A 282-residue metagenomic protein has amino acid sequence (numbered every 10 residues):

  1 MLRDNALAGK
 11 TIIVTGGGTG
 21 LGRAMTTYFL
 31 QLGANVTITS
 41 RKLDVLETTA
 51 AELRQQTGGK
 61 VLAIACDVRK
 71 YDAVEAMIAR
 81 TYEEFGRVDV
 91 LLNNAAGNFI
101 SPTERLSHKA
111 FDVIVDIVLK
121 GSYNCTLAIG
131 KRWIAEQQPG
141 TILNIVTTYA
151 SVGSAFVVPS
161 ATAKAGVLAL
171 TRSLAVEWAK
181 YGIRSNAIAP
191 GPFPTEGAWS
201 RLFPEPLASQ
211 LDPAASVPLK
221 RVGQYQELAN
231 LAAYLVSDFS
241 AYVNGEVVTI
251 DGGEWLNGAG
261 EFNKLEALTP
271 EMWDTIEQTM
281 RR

Functional and structural regions predicted by a protein language model:
G16-G20: Conserved glycine-rich cofactor-binding loop
L92, A179, R184, V243-G245: Short, small/polar-rich loop/turn modules that mediate ligand/substrate recognition or access, typified
P102-T103, S107-V115, P213: Substrate-binding pocket helix/loop in short-chain dehydrogenase/reductase
L106, G153-T162, S173, A198-R201: Active-site loop-to-helix junction immediately N-terminal to the catalytic Tyr of the SDR YXXXK motif in Rossmann-fold
T126, A163, T171: Active-site helix of classical SDR
K131, A135, V176-K180, A241: Alpha-helical segment proximal to the catalytic Tyr-Lys
A187, A208-V243, I250-G252, E277-R282: C-terminal helical subdomain
